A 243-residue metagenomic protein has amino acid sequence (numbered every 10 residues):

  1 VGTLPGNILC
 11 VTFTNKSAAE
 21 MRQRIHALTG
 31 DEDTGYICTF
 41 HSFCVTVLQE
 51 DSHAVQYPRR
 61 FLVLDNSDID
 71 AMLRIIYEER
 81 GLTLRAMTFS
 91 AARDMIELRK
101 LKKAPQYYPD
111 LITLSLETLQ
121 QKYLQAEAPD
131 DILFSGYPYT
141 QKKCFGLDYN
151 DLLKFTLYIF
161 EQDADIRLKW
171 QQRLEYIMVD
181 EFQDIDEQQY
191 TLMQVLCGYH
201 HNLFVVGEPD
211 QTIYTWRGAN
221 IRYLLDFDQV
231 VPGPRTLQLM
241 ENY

Functional and structural regions predicted by a protein language model:
V1-Y57, V63, C144, L168 (+2 more regions): P-loop NTPase Walker
L9, Y36, D65-D68, Y123-D226 (+1 more regions): Conserved helicase NTPase motor core
T14, T39, L73, D148 (+1 more regions): Residue-level signature of catalytic and energy-coupling elements of molecular machines, predominantly ATP/GTP-dependent
A19-R22, H26, R74, P138 (+2 more regions): Class I S-adenosyl-L-methionine
R22-R24, Q49, R74, Y190-T191 (+1 more regions): Short amphipathic alpha-helical segments
E32-G35, H53-N150, T236-N242: ATP-hydrolysis module of ASCE/P-loop NTPase motor domains, specifically the Walker B Asp-Glu catalytic pair
F43, E78, Q229-V231: ATPase/helicase motor core of nucleic-acid motors
